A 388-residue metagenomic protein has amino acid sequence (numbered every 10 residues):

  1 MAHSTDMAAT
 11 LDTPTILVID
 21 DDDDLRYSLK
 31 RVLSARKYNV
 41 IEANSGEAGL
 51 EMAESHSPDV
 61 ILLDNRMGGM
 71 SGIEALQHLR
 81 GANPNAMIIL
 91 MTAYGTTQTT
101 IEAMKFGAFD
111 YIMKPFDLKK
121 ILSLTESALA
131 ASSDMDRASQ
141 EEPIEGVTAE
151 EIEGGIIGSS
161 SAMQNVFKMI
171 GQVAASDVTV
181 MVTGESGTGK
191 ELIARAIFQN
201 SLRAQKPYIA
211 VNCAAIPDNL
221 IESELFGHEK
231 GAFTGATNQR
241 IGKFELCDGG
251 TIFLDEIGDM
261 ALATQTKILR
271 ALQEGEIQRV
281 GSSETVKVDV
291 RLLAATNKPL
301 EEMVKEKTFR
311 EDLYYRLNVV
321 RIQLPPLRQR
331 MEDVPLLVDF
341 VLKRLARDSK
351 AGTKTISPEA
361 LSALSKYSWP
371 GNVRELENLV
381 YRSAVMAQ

Functional and structural regions predicted by a protein language model:
D23-I41: Two-component/phosphorelay signaling modules centered on CheY-like receiver
R26, G68-G69, T96, M260-A261: The feature encodes the CheY-like receiver
N44-A48, S71-E74: Acidic catalytic/metal-coordinating carboxylates
E51, I73-N85, E102: Short amphipathic alpha-helix used as the core "switch/output" element in two-component signaling
K119-A130, R203-K206, G281-R291, P299-Q388: Nucleotide-binding/hydrolysis machinery
K120-E185: Flexible nucleotide-interacting loop at or near the entrance of a catalytic core
K168-T234, E245-A261, P326-M331, L379: Conserved post-Walker A coupling segment in P-loop NTPases
